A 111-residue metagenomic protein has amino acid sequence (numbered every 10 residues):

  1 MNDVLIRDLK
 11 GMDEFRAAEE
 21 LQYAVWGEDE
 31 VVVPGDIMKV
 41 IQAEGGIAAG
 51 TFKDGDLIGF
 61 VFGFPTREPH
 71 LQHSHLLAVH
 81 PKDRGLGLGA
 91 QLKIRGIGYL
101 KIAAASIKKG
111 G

Functional and structural regions predicted by a protein language model:
V4-D83: A conserved beta-strand-loop-helix scaffold within acyl/acetyltransferase catalytic domains
Q22, Q72-S74, K93-G96, G110: Polar/charged side chains located within well-ordered beta-strands of beta-rich proteins
G45-G50, L92, A103-A104: Noncatalytic linker/hinge segments flanking ATPase motor cores
V79, G85-L100: Conserved acetyl-CoA-binding loop-helix of GNAT-fold acetyltransferases
L100-G111: Conserved GNAT acetyl-CoA-binding A-motif
